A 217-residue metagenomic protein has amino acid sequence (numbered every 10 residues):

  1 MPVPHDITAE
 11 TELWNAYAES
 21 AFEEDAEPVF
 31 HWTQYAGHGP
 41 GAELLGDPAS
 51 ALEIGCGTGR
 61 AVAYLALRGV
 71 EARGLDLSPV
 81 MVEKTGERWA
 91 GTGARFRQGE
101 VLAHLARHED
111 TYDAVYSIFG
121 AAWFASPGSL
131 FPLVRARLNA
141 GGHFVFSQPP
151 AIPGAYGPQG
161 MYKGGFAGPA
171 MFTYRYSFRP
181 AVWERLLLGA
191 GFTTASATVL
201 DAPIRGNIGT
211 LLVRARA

Functional and structural regions predicted by a protein language model:
M1-D47: Conserved class I S-adenosyl-L-methionine
L52-I54, T58-H104: Class I SAM-dependent methyltransferase SAM/SAH-binding core
A106-V115: A short acidic, Gly/Pro-enriched loop at the edge of an enzyme's catalytic core that lines a small-molecule cofactor
A114-G128: A short SAM/SAH-binding and catalytic strip from SAM-dependent methyltransferases
S129-H143: A short glycine-rich, Lys/Arg-flanked "PGG" loop and its adjoining helix->strand segment in the class I
H143-Y174: Conserved class I S-adenosyl-L-methionine
Y174-G191: Short alpha-helix
V199-A217: Core SAM-dependent methyltransferase catalytic element
